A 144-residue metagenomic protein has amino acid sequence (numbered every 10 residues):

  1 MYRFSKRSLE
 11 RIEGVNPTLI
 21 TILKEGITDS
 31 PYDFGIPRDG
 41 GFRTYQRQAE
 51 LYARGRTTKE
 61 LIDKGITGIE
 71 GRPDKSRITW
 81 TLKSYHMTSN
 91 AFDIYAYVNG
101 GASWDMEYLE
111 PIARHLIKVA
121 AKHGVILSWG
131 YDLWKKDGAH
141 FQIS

Functional and structural regions predicted by a protein language model:
M1-G40: Active-site acidic/histidine clusters and adjacent loop/turn architecture that either coordinate catalytic ions
T28, A53-T57, I117, A121: Sec-exported extracytoplasmic/periplasmic mature domains
P37-L51, K135: Acidic helix-start/capping segments at beta-turn-to-alpha-helix junctions
R38-F42, G55, A96-V98: Generic secondary-structure microfeatures
Q46-Y95: Short, surface-exposed glycine/acidic/tryptophan-bearing loops
D74-S144: Catalytic cores and adjacent binding grooves of peptidoglycan-active enzymes
